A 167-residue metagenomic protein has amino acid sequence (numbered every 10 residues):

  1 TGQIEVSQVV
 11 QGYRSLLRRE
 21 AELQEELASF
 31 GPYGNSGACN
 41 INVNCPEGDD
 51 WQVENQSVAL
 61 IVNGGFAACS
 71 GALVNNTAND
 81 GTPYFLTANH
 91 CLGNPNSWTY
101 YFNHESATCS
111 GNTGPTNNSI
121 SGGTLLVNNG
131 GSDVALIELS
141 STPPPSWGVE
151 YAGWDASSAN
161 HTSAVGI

Functional and structural regions predicted by a protein language model:
T1-I167: Serine endopeptidase catalytic core focused on the charge-relay Asp
